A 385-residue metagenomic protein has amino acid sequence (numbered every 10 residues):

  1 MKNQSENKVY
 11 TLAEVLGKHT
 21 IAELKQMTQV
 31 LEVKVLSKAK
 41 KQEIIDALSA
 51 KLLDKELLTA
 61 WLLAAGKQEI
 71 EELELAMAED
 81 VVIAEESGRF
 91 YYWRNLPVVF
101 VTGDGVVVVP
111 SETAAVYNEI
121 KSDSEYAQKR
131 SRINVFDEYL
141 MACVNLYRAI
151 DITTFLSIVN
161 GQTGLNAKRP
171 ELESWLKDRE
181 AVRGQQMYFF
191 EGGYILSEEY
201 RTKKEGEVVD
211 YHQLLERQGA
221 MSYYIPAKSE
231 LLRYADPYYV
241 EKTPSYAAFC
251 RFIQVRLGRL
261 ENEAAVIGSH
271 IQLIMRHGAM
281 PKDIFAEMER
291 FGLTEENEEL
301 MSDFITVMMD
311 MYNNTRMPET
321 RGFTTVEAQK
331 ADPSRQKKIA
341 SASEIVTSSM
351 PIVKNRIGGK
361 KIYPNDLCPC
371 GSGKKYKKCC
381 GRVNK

Functional and structural regions predicted by a protein language model:
M1-S49, L53-K55, L63-L146, I150-K385: Acidic/negatively charged segments and metal-coordination signatures
